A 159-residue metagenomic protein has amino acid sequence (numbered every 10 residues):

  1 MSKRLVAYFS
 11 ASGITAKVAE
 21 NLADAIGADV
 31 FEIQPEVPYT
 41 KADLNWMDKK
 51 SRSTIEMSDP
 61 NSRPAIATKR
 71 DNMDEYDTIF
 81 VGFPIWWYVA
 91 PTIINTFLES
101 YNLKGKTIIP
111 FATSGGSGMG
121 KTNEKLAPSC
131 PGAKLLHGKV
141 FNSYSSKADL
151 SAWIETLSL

Functional and structural regions predicted by a protein language model:
M1-T78, Y88-A90, N95-E99, A148-L159: N-terminal beta1-alpha1-beta2 submodule of the flavodoxin-like/Rossmannoid cofactor-binding fold
I26-A28, K106, A133-K134: A structural micro-motif
M73, E99-G105, S129-C130: Short, conserved loop/helix-junction motifs that constitute active-site signature segments in enzyme catalytic cores
F83-P84: Glycine-rich, N-terminal phosphate-binding loop of Rossmann-like dinucleotide-binding domains
W87-Y88, G116: Acidic catalytic loop of the alpha/beta-hydrolase fold
I109-S146: Short, glycine-/small-residue-rich phosphate/pyrophosphate-handling segment
